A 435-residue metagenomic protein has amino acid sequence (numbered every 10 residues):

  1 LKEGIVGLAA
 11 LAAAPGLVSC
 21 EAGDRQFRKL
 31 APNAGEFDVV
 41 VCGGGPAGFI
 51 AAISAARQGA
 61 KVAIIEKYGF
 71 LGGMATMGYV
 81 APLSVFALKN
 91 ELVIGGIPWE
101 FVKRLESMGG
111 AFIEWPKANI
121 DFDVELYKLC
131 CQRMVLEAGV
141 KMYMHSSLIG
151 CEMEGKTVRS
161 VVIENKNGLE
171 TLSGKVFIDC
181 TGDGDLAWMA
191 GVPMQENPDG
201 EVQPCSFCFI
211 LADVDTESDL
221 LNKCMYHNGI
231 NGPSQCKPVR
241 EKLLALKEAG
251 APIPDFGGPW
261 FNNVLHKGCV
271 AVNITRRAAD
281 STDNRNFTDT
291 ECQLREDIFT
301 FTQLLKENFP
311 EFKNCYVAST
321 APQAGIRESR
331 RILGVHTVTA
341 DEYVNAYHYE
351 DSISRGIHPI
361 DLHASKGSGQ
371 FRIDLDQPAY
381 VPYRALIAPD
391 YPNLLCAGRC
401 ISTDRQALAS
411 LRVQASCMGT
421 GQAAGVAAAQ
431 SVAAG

Functional and structural regions predicted by a protein language model:
L1-S19: N-terminal export signals
V6, A47, F70, S416: Conserved Rossmann-like nucleotide-cofactor binding loop
P15-P46, A56: C-terminal segment of N-terminal export signals and the immediately downstream linker at the start of the mature
F37, A47, T76, E170: Ligand-binding pocket scaffold of soluble enzyme catalytic domains
P46, I53, S147-I149, L172-G174 (+1 more regions): Mobile, glycine-rich extracellular loop/lid and propeptide segments that shape or gate substrate/ligand access
S54, A60-K61, E66-G150, E154 (+2 more regions): Conserved N-terminal/central alpha/beta ligand/cofactor-binding core
E164-N165, L169-V176, C180-G435: Flavin (FAD/FMN)-binding glycine-rich loop and adjacent Rossmann-like elements that form
